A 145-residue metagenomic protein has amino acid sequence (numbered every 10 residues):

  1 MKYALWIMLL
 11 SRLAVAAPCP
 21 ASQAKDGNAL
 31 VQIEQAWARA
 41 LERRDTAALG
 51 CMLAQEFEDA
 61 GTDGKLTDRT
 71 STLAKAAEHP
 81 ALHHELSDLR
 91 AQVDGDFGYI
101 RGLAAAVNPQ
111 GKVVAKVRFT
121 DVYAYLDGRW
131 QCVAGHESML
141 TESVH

Functional and structural regions predicted by a protein language model:
M1-A4: Positively charged n-region of N-terminal signal peptides that target proteins for export
S11-A16: N-terminal signal peptide c-region/cleavage motif recognized by signal peptidases
A17-C51, E56-H145: A beta-strand edge to alpha-helix "cap/lid" segment located at domain peripheries
